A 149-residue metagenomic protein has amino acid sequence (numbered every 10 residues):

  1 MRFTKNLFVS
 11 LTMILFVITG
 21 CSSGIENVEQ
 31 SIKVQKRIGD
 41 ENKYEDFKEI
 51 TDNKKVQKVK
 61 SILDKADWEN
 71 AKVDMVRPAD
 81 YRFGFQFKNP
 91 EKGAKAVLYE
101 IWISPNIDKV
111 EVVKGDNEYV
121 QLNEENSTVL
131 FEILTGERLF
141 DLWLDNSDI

Functional and structural regions predicted by a protein language model:
M1-G20: Sec-dependent bacterial lipoprotein signal peptides
C21-I149: Function-determining sites in protein domains
